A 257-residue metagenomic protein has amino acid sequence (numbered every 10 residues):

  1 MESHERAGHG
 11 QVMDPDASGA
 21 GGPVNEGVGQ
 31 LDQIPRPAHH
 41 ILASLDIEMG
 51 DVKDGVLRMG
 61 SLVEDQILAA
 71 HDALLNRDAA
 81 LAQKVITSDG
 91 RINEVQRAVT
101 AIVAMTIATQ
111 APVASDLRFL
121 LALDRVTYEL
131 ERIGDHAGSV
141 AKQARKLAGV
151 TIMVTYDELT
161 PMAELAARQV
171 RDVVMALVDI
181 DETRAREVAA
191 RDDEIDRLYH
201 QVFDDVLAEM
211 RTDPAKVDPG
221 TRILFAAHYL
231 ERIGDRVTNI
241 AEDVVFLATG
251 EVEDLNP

Functional and structural regions predicted by a protein language model:
M1-P257: Cytosolic, long alpha-helical scaffolding segments
